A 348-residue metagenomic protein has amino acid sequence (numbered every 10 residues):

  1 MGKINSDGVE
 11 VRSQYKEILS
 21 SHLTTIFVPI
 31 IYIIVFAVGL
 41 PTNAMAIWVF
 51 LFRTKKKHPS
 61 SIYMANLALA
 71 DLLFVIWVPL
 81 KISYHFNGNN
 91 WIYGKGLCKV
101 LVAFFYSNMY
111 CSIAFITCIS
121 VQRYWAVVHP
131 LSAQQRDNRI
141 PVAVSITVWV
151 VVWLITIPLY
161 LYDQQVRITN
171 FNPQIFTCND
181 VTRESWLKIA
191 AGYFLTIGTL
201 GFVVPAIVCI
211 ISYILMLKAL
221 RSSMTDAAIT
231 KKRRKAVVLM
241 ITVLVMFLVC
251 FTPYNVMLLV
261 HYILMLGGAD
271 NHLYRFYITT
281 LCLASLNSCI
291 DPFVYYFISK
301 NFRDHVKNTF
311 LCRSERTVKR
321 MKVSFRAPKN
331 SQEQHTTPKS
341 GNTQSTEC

Functional and structural regions predicted by a protein language model:
M1-L19, N170-P173, T230, K300-C348: Intrinsically disordered regulatory tails of 7TM GPCRs
M1-P41, T182-E184, F194, C348: Extracellular N-terminal segment of 7TM GPCRs
E10-L19, H85-Y106, H129, Q135 (+4 more regions): Loop architecture of class A 7-transmembrane GPCRs
S21-P29, K57-I119, H129, A133-Q134: Extracellular TM2-ECL1-early TM3 structural module of rhodopsin-like
Y32, F36, V49, L73-N89 (+7 more regions): Helix-to-loop junction signature of class
F36, N66-V78, S145-T156, G198-C209 (+2 more regions): Alpha-helical transmembrane segments of multi-pass membrane proteins
M109-I146, F297-R303: Class A GPCR helix-loop hinge within the 7TM core
P173-L187, G198-G201, L217-V256: Intracellular effector-coupling site of seven-transmembrane GPCRs, centered on the ICL3-to-TM6 transition
